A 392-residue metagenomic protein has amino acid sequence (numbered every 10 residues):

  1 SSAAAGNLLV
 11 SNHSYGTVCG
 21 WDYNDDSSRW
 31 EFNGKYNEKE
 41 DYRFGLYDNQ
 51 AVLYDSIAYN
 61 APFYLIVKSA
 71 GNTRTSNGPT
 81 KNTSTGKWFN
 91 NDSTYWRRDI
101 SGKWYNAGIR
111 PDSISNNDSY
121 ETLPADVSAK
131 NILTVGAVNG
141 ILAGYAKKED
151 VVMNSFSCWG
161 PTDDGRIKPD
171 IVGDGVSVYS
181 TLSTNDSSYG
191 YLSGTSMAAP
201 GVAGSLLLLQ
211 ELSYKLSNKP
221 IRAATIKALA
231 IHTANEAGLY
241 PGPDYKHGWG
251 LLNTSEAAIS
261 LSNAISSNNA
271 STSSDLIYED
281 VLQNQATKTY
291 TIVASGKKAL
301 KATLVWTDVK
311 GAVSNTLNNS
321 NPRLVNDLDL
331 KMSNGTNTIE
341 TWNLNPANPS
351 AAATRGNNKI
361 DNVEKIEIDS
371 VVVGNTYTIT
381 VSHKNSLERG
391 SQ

Functional and structural regions predicted by a protein language model:
S1, V172-Y240: Hydrolase catalytic cores
S1-V127, D163-R166, S180-P200: Substrate-binding/access-modulating region of protease and related hydrolase catalytic domains
L9-S14, L65-S69, L133-G136, P169-G173 (+7 more regions): Structural recognition of the beta-strand scaffold that forms the well-ordered cores of secreted hydrolase catalytic
G16, D55-P62, G71, A137-G140 (+2 more regions): Sec-exported extracytoplasmic/periplasmic mature domains
G16, T73-R74, N139-L142, A234-G238 (+3 more regions): Acidic glycine-/aspartate-rich tracts in secreted/extracellular proteins
A137-P200: Catalytic-core environment of secreted peptidases
G190, P243, D329-Q392: Noncatalytic accessory or regulatory domains flanking protease catalytic cores in secreted, cell-surface, and selected
G250-N326: Secreted peptidase-domain scaffold signal
